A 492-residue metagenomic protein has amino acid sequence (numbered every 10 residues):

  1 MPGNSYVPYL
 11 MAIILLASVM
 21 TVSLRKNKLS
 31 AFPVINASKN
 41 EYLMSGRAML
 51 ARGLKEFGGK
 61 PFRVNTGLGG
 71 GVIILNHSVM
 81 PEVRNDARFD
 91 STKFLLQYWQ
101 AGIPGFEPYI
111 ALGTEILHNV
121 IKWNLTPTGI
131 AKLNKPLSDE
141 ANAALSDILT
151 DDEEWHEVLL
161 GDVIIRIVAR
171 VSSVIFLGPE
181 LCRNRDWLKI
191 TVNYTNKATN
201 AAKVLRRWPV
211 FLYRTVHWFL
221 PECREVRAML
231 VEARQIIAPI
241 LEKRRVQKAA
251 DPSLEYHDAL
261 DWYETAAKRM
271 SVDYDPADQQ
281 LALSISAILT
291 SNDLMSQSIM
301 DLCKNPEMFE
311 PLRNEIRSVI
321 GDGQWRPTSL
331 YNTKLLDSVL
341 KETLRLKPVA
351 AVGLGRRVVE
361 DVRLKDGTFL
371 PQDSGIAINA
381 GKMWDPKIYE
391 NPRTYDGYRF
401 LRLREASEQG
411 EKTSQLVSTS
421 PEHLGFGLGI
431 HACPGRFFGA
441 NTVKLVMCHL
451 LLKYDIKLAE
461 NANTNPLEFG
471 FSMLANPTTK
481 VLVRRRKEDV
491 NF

Functional and structural regions predicted by a protein language model:
M1-N4, L15, T368-F369, F471-F492: C-terminal helix/juxtamembrane-tail motif
G3-T114, E422: N-terminal membrane-proximal hinge/A-helix region immediately C-terminal to the signal-anchor transmembrane segment
Y42-A51, D322-T368, I378-M383, K387: Conserved cytochrome P450 K-helix E-x-x-R motif and the immediately C-terminal K′/meander segment
T66-G69, H77-L177: Charged/polar low-complexity intrinsically disordered regions
L133-D293: Cytochrome P450 heme-thiolate monooxygenase catalytic core
I237, D261-R317, T343, A377 (+2 more regions): Central I-helix of cytochrome P450 enzymes
M308, S418-T419, I430, R436-M473: Cytochrome P450 heme-binding "Cys pocket" and the immediately downstream C-terminal segment
I378-T413: Conserved cytochrome P450 K-helix/beta-meander segment immediately N-terminal to the heme-binding cysteine loop
